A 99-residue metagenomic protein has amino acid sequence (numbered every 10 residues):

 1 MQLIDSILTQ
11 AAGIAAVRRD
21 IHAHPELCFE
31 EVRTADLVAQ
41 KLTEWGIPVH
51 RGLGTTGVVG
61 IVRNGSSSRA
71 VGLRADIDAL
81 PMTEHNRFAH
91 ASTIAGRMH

Functional and structural regions predicted by a protein language model:
M1-H99: Acidic/His- and Gly-rich active-site-bordering loop/insert found across diverse amide/peptide-bond hydrolases
